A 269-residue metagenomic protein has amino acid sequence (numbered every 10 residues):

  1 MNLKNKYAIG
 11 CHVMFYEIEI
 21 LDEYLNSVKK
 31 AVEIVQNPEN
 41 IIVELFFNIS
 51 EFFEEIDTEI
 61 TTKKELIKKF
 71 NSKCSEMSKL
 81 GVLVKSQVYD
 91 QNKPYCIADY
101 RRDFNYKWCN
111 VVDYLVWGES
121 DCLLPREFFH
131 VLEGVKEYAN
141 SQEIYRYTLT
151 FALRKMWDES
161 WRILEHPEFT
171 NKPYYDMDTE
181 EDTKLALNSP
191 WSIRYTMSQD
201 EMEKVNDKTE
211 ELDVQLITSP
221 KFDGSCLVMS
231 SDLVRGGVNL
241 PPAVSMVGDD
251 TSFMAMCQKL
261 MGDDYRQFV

Functional and structural regions predicted by a protein language model:
N5-H12, V28, N40-F47: Hydrophobic targeting segments
C11-N26, F47-F53, N92-Y95: Active-site beta-to-alpha loop of glycosyltransferases that engages the nucleotide-sugar donor
E23-N40, F52: Short, acidic, metal-binding catalytic loop of nucleotide-sugar glycosyltransferases
N48-S50, G118-D121, A152: Active-site acidic Asp-centered loop
F53-V112: Active-site-proximal specificity loops/subdomain of glycosyltransferases
N105, P125-S231, R235: Conserved catalytic core of nucleotide-sugar-dependent glycosyltransferases
V111-L123: Short beta-strand-to-loop acidic/aromatic patch adjacent to the donor-nucleotide binding site
K221-F222, C226-L227, D232-G237, V244-R266: A short, conserved alpha-helix in the catalytic core of glycosyltransferases
